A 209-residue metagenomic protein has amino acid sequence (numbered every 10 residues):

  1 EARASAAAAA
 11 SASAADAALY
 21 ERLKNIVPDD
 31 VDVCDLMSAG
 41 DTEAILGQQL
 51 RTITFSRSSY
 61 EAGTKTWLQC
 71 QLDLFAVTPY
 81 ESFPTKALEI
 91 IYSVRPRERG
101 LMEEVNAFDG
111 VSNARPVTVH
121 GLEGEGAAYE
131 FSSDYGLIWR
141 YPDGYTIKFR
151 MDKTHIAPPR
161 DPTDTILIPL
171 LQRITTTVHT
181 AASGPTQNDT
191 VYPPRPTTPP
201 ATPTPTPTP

Functional and structural regions predicted by a protein language model:
E1-P79: Charge-rich, low-complexity N-terminal segments
A6-S13, Y20, V31-L36, L46 (+7 more regions): Generic ordered-secondary-structure signal
S13, L19-D29, G110-T202, P207-P209: A short, solvent-exposed beta-edge/loop patch
A44-I45, Q49-S133: Short, solvent-exposed recognition patches
